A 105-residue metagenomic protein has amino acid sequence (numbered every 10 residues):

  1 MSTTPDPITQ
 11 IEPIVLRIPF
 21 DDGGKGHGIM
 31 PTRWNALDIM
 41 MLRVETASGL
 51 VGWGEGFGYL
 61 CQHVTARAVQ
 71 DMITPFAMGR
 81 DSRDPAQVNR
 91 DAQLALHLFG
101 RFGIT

Functional and structural regions predicted by a protein language model:
S2-G52, F57-G58: Structured beta-strand/loop patches that form or line metal/cofactor-binding pockets in enzymes
E45-T105: Metal- or metallocofactor-binding catalytic centers and their adjacent structured scaffolds across diverse enzyme
